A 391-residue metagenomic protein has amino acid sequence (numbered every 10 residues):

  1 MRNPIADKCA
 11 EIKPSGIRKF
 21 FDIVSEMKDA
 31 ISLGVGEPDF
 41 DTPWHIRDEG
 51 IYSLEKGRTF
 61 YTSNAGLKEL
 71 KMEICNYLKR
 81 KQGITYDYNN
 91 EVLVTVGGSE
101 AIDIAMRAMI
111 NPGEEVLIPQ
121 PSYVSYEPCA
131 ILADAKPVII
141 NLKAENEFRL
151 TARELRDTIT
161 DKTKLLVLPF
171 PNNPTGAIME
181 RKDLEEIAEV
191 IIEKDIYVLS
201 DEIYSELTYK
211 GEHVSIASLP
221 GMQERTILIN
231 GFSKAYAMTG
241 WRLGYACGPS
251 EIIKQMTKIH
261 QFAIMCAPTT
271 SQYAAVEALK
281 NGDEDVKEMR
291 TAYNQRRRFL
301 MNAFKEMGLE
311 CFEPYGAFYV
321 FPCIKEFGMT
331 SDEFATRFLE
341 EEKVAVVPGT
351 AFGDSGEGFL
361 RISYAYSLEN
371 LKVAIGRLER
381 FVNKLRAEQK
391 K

Functional and structural regions predicted by a protein language model:
R2-I5, A10-K13, I23-M27, I31 (+2 more regions): PLP-dependent class I/II
F20, E49, G57-F60, E73-R80: Glycine-rich loop-to-alpha-helix module at the N-terminal edge of alpha/beta enzyme cores
F60-Y61, Y204: Intrinsically disordered, tyrosine-centered linear signaling motifs in cytosolic regions
A65-G66: Short beta-strand to alpha-helix junction loop
L70-I74, G97: Conserved AMP-binding/adenylate-forming core of the ANL superfamily
